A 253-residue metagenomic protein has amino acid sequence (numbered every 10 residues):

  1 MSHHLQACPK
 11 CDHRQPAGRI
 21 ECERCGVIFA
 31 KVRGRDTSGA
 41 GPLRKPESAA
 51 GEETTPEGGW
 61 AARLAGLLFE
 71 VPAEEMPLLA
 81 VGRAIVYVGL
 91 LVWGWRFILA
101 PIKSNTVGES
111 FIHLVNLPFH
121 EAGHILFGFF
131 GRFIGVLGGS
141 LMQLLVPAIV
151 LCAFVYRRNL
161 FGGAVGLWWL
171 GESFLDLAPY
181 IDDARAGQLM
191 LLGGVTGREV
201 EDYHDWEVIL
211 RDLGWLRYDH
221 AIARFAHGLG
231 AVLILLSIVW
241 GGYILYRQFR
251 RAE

Functional and structural regions predicted by a protein language model:
L5, R19: Residues immediately within or flanking Cys/His clusters that coordinate Zn2+ in small zinc-binding modules
C8-C11, C22-C25: Short cysteine-rich clusters marking metal-coordination/redox-active sites
G26-D36: Short Cys/His-rich micro-motifs in 6-15 aa windows
E47-M76: N-terminal juxtamembrane cytosolic/stromal segments of multi-pass membrane proteins
A65-S104, F133-E253: Metalloprotease/metallohydrolase-associated module, dominated by Zn2+-dependent proteases
L99-V115: Interfacial/capping segments of alpha-helical transmembrane domains
H113-G128, G139: Active-site recognition of the HExxH zinc-binding catalytic motif
